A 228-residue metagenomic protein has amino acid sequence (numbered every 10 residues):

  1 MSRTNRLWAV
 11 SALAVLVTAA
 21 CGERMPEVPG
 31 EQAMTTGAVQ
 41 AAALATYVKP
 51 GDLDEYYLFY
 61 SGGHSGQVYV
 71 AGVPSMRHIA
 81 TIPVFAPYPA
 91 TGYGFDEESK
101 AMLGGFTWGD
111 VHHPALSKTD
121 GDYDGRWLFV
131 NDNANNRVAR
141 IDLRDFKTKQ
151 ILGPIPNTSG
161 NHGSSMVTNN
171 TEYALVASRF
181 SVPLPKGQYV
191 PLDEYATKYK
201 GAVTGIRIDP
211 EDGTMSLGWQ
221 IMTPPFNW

Functional and structural regions predicted by a protein language model:
V10-A19: Bacterial N-terminal signal peptides
C21-R24: Bacterial signal peptide processing site
T35-A38, A80, G104, K147-I155 (+2 more regions): A short beta-strand motif characteristic of beta-propeller blades
A41-Y47, P89-D96, G104-T119, N157-V167 (+1 more regions): Repeated scaffold domains used in trafficking and secretory/extracellular systems, primarily beta-propellers
A45-Y56, V111-L116, D120-G125, V176-K198: Short, conserved, GDST-rich strand-edge loop motifs in beta-rich repeat architectures
G63-A101, V130-P156: Beta-propeller domains
L192-P210: Beta-propeller blade signature
